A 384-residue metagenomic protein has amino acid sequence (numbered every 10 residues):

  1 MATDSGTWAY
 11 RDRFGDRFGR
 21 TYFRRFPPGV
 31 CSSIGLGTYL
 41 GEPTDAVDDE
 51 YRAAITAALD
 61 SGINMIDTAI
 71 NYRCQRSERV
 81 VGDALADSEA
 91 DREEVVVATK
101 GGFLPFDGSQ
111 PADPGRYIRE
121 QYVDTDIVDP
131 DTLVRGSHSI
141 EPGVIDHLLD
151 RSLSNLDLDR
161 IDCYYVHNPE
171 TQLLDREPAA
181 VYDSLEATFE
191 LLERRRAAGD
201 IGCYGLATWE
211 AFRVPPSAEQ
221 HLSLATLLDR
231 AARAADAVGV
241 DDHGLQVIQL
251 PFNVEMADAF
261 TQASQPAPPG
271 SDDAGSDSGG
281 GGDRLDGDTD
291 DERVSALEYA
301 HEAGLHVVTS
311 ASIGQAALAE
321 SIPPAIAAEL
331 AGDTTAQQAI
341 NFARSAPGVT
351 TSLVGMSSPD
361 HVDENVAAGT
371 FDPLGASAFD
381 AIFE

Functional and structural regions predicted by a protein language model:
M1-E120, I127, E193-A197, F383: N-terminal binding-site loop/beta-alpha segment at the start of enzyme catalytic domains that lines or forms
A2-Y22, D49-E50, I55-A57, R73-C74 (+1 more regions): Beta/alpha (TIM)-barrel catalytic core signal, keyed to glycine-rich beta->alpha loops juxtaposed to Asp/Glu that bind
G29-I34, S61-N64, E89-V95, L158-D162 (+4 more regions): Short, well-ordered coil/turn segments that N-cap beta-strands
L36, A58, I66, V81 (+8 more regions): Conserved, mostly hydrophobic/aromatic
G37-E50, D129-H147, L174-V181, A325-A331: Active-site mouth loops of central-metabolism enzymes
A54, I140-L153, T188-L191: Short, well-ordered amphipathic alpha-helical segments that serve as non-catalytic structural scaffolds within diverse
R116-V134, P269-R284: A solvent-exposed, charged loop/short amphipathic helix patch at secondary-structure junctions
V144-Y164, A237-V240: CE4/NodB-like, metal-dependent polysaccharide N-deacetylase domain that modifies extracellular/periplasmic N-acetylated
